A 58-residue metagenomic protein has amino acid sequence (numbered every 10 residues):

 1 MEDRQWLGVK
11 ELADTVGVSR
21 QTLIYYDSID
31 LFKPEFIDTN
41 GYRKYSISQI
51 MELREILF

Functional and structural regions predicted by a protein language model:
M1-F58: Basic helix-turn-helix/winged-helix DNA-binding cores and closely related short helical interaction motifs
